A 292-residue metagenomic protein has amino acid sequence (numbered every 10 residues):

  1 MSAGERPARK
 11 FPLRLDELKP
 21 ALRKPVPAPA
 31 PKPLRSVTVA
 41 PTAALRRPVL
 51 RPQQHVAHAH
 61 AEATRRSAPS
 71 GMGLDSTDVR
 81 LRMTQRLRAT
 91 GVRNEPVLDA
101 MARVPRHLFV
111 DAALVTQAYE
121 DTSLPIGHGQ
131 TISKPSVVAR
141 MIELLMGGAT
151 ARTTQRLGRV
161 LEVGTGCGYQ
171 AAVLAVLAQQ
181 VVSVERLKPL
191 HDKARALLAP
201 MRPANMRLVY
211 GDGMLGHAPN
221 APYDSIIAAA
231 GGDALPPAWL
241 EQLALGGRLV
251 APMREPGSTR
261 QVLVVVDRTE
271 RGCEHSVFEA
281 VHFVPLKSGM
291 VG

Functional and structural regions predicted by a protein language model:
S2-L157, L161, D192, R271-S288: Class I SAM-dependent transferase core
M146-G272: Conserved nucleotide-cofactor-binding alpha/beta core module
M290-G292: Positively charged
